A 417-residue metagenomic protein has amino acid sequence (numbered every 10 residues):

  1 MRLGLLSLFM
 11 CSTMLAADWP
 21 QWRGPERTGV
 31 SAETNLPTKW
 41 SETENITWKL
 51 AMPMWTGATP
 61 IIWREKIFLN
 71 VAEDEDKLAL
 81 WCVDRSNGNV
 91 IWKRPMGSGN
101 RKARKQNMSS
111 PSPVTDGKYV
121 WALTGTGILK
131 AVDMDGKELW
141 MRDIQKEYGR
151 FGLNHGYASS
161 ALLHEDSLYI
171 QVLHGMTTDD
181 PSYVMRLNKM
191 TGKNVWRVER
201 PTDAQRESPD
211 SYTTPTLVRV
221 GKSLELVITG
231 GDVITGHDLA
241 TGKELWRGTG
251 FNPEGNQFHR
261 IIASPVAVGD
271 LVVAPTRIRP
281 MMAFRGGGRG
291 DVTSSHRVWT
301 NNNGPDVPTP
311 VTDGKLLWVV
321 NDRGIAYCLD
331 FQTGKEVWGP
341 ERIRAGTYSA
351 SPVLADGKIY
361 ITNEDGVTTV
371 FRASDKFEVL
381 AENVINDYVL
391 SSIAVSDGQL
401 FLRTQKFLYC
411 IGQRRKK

Functional and structural regions predicted by a protein language model:
R2-T13: Bacterial N-terminal signal peptides
L15-K417: Noncatalytic, solvent-exposed loop/strand surfaces of beta-propeller-type extracellular/periplasmic domains
